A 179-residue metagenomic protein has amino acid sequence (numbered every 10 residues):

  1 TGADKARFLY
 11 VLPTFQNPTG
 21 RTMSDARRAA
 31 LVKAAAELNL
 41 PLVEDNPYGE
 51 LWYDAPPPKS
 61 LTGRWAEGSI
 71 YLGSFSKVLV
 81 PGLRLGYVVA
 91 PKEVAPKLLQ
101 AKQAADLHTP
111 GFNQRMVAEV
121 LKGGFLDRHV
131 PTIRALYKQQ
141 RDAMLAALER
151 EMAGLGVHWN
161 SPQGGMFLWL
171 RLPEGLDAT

Functional and structural regions predicted by a protein language model:
T1-Y53: Active-site phosphate-binding strand-loop segment of PLP-dependent enzymes
Y10-P13, V43-N46, G73, V89 (+2 more regions): Short beta-strand segments
R21-T22, D54, R64, Q100-A101: Residue-level signal for well-ordered alpha-helical positions
L40, S69, G156-V157: Short, conserved active-site loop motifs that form the nucleotide-linked donor/cofactor pocket
I70-A135: Conserved core segment of the aminotransferase class I/II
A118, A135-L145, V157-L172, A178: Conserved glycine-rich beta-strand-loop-beta hairpin in the small C-terminal domain of fold type I
R128, L148-W159: Surface-exposed helix-capping loop/turn segments at secondary-structure junctions
